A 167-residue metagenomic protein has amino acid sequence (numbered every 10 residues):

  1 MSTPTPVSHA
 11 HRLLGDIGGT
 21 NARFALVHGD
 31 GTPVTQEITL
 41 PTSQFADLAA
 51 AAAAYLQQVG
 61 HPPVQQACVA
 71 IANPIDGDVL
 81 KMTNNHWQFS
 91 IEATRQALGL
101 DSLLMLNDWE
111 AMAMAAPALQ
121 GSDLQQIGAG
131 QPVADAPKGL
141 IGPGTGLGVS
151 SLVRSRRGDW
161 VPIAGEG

Functional and structural regions predicted by a protein language model:
S2-Q58, P62, E166-G167: Short glycine-rich, Thr/Ser-proximal phosphate-binding strand/loop in the N-terminal lobe of ATP-dependent enzymes
H9-A10, G99-D101, A134-K138: Short coil/turn connectors at secondary-structure junctions
G15, N107, P143: Active-site flanking residues adjacent to catalytic metal/cofactor-binding acidic residues
G19-N21, W109-M112, T145-L147: Conserved A3 ("GATE") glycine/threonine-rich loop of ANL adenylate-forming enzymes
A22, P74-D76, G146-S150: Short, acidic Gly/Pro/Ser/Thr-rich loop/turn segments
G29-G31, N85-Q88, L119-I127, R154-P162: A glycine- and small-aliphatic-rich helix-loop capping segment at beta-alpha/alpha-beta transitions that lines
G60-M105, E110-D123, L140: Short beta-strand-loop/turn "lid" adjacent to the catalytic site in phosphate-handling enzymes
A129-G167: Glycine/GP-enriched mid-protein hinge/lid loop-to-helix segment characteristic of carbohydrate kinases
